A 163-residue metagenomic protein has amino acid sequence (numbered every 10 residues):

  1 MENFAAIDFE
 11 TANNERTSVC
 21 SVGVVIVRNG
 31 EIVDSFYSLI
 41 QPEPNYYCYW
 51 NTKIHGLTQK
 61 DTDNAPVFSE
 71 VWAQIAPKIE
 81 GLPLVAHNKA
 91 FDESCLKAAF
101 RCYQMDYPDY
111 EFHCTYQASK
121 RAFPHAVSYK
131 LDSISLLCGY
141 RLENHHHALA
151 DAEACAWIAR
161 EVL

Functional and structural regions predicted by a protein language model:
M1-D109, P124-H146: Conserved non-catalytic scaffold segment of RNase H-like nuclease domains
T11-N13, Q117, A154: Short, glycine/acidic-enriched loop or turn micro-motifs at the edges of active sites
D106-S119: Conserved beta-strand -> loop -> alpha-helix junction used to position metal-binding or nucleic-acid-contacting
Q117-K120, L136, W157-R160: Generic alpha-helical structural context detector
H147-R160: Acidic, divalent-metal-coordinating active-site segment for phosphoryl/phosphodiester hydrolysis, typified by short
